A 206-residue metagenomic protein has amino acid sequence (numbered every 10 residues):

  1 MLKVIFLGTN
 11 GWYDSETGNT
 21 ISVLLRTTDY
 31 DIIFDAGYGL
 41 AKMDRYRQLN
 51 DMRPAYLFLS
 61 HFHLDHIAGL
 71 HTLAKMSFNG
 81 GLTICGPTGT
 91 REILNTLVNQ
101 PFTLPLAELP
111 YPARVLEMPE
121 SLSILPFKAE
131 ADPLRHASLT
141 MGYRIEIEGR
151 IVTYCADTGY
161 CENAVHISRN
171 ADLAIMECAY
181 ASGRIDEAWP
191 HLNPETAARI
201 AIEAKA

Functional and structural regions predicted by a protein language model:
M1-C155, G159-C161, H166: Binuclear metal-dependent hydrolase catalytic cores
Y160-A206: Cap/insert and terminal regions of metallo-dependent hydrolase folds
